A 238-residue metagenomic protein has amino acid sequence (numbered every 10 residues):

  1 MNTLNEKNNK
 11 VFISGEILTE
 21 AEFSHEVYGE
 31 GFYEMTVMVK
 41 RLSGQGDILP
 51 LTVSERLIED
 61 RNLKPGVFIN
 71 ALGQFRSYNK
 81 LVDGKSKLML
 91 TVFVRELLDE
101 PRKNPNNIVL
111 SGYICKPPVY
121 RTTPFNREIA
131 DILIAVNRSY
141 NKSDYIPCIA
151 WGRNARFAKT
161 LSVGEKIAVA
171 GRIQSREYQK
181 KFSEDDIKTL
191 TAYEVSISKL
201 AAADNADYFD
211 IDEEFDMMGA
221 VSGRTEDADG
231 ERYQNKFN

Functional and structural regions predicted by a protein language model:
M1-S14, A21-G31, K40-L49, I58-N62 (+3 more regions): Acidic, gly/ser/pro-rich intrinsically disordered tails
E16, L51-L57, I69-G73: N-terminal intrinsically disordered, low-complexity, charge/repeat-rich segments that act as generic
E34: Conserved beta-strand and immediately adjacent loop positions that scaffold enzyme active sites
V67-K80, E165-Y178: Flexible glycine-rich surface loops and low-complexity tracts that mediate binding to linear polymers
F68, L72-P101: Short, structured interface segments
M89-F93, I149-A150, I173: Hydrophobic beta-strand-centered segment that forms part of the acyl-chain substrate-binding groove
